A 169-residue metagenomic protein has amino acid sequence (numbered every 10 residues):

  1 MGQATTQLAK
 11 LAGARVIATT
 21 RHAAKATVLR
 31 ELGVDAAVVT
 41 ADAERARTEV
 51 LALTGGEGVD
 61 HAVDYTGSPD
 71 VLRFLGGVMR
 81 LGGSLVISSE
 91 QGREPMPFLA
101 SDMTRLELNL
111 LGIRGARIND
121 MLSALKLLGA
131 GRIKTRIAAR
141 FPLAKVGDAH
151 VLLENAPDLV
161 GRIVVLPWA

Functional and structural regions predicted by a protein language model:
M1-A43: Mid-domain Rossmann-like dinucleotide-binding core that forms the NAD(H)/NADP(H) cofactor-binding site
T5-T6, A26, L72-G76, A100: Generic hydrophobic/aromatic pocket-lining and core-packing "Φ" positions
H22, Q91, A116: Residues in the short beta-alpha loop(s) of Rossmann-like NAD(P)-binding domains
E44-G56: Short amphipathic alpha-helix with an adjacent loop that forms part of the alpha/beta core around
D60-V63: N-terminal Rossmann-like NAD(P) cofactor-binding module of classical short-chain dehydrogenase/reductase
G76, L81, I118-A169: C-terminal hydrophobic helical "lid"/dimerization subdomain of Rossmann-like NAD(P)H-dependent oxidoreductases
M79-E94, L110-L111: ADP-ribose/adenylate-binding Rossmann-like module
E90-L106: Rossmann-fold NAD(P)-binding glycine/threonine-rich loop
